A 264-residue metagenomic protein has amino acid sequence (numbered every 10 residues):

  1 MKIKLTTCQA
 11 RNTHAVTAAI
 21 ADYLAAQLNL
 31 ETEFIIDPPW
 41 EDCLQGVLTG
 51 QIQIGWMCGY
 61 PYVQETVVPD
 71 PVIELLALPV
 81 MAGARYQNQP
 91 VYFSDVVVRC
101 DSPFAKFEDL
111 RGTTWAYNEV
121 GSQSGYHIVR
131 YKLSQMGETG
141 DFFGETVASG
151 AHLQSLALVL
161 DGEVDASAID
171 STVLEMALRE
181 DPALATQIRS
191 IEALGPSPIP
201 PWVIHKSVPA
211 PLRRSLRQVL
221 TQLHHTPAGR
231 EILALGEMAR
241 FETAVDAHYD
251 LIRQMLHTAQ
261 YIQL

Functional and structural regions predicted by a protein language model:
M1-L5, R11-A15, A19, I204 (+1 more regions): An extracytoplasmic/periplasmic, membrane-proximal ligand-sensing/linker region
K2-K4, A77-Y86, P90-F93, P182-R217 (+1 more regions): Periplasmic-binding protein-like
K2-Q27, D37, Y60, M81 (+3 more regions): Bilobed "Venus flytrap"/periplasmic-binding protein-like clamshell domains and structurally analogous long
D42-L44: Acidic helix-start/capping segments at beta-turn-to-alpha-helix junctions
V47-L48, L110, V159-L160: Hydrophobic residues within well-ordered alpha-helices
T49, I54, P61-L78, A82: N-terminal segment of the mature folded domain
W56-D70, S134-Q135, L160, D165-A185: A ligand-binding cleft/hinge motif common to bilobed small-molecule-binding domains
H127-V129, S134-G137, S149-L156, L160 (+5 more regions): Hydrophobic, well-ordered secondary-structure segments that either form specific early membrane-associated helices used
